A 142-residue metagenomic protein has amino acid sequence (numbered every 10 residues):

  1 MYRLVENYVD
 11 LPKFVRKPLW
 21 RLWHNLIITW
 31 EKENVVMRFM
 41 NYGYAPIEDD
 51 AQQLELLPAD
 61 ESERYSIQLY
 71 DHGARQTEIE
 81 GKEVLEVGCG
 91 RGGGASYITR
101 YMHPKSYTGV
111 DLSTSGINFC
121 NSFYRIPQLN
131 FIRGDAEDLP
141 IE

Functional and structural regions predicted by a protein language model:
M1-M40: N-terminal auxiliary segments of SAM/dcSAM-dependent transferases
Y2, L19, Q52, T77 (+2 more regions): Generic signal for short, ordered secondary-structure residues within or immediately flanking folded domains
D10, F14, L56, D60 (+2 more regions): Charge-dense, low-complexity intrinsically disordered segments
G43-I67: Aromatic- and Gly/Pro-rich amphipathic surface segment
E63-E80: Conserved alpha-helix/loop element of class I SAM-dependent methyltransferases that forms part of the SAM/SAH-binding
L85, C89-D138: Class I SAM-dependent methyltransferase SAM/SAH-binding core
I141: Carboxylate-rich, divalent-cation-coordinating active-site regions
